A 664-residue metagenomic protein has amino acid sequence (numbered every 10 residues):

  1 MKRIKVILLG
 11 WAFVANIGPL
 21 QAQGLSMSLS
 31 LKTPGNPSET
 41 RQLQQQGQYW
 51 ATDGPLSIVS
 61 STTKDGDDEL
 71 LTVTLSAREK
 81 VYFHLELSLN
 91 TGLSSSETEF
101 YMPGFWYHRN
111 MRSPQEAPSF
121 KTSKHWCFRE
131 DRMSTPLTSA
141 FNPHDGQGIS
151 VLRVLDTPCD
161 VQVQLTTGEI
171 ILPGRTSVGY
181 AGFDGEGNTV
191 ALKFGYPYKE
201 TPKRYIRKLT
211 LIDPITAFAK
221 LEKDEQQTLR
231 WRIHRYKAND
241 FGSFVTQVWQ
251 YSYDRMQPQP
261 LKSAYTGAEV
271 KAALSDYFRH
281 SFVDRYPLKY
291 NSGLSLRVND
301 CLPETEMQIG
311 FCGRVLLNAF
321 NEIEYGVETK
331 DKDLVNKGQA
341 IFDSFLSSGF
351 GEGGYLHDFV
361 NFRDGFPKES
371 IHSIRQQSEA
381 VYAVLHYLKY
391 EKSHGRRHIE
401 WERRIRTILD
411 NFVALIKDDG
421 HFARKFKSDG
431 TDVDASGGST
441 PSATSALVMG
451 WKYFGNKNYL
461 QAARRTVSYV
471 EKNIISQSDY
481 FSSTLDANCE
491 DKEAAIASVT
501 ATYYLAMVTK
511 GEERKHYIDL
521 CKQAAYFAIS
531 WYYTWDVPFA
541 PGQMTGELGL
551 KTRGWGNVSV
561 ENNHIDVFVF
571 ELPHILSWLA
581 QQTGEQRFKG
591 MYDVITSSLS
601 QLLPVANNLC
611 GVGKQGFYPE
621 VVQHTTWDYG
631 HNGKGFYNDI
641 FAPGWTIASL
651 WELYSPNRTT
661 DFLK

Functional and structural regions predicted by a protein language model:
M1-Q23: Bacterial Sec-dependent N-terminal signal peptides
G24-Q45, L221, E225, N239-Q308 (+7 more regions): Low-complexity, Ser/Thr/Pro/Gly-enriched N-terminal "stalk/linker" regions
G54-P55, S61-G66, L70-K223: Beta-strand/loop-rich accessory regions of lumenal/periplasmic or secreted enzymes, predominantly carbohydrate-active
F244-S281, K330-S348, S393-L415, G455-K472 (+3 more regions): Extended, well-ordered alpha-helical scaffold segments
S275-M307, S347-E369, F412-V433, K472-C489 (+2 more regions): Glycine- and aromatic-rich loop/turn segments at beta-sheet edges
L316-K332, E379-R397, S442-K457, A497-E513 (+3 more regions): Well-ordered alpha-helical scaffold segments within catalytic/enzyme domains
G365-K368, H386-K457, K472, Y526-Y532: Active-site lining segments of carbohydrate-active enzymes
F454, S468-Y480, T484, T509-I640 (+1 more regions): Non-catalytic carbohydrate-binding regions of carbohydrate-active enzymes
